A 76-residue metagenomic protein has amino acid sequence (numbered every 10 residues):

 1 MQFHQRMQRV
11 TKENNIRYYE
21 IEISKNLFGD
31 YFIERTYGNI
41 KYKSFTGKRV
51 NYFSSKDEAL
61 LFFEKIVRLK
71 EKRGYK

Functional and structural regions predicted by a protein language model:
M1-I16, S44, S54: Negatively charged, low-complexity tracts enriched in Asp/Glu with abundant Ser/Thr
Q2-Q5, Y31, I66-L69: General helical secondary-structure elements
V10-N14, N39, L69-K72: A broad, low-specificity signal for short, low-complexity segments enriched in glycine/proline and polar/charged
N14-I23, A59: Short, low-complexity, intrinsically disordered N-terminal segments
I21, L69-K76: Short, mixed-charge low-complexity intrinsically disordered segments
I21-R49: Short aromatic-glycine-(Arg/Gly/Cys) micro-motifs in beta-strand/loop hairpins
Y42-F45, S54-E71: A short, charged, amphipathic alpha-helix used as a generic interaction element across diverse proteins
